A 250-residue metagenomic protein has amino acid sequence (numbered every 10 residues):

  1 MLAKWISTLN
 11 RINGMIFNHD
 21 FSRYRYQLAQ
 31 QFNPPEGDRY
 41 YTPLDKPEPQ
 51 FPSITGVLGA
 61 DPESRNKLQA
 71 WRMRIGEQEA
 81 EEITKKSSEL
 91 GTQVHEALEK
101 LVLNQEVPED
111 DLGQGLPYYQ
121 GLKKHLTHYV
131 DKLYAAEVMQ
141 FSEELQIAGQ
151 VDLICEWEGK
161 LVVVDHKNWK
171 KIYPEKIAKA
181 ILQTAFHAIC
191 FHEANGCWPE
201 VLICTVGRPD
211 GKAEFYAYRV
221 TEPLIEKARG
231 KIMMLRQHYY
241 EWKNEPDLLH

Functional and structural regions predicted by a protein language model:
L2-A148: Metal-dependent nuclease catalytic cores that hydrolyze phosphodiester bonds in DNA/RNA, characterized by
E106, D110, Y240-D247: Residue-level signal for secondary-structure boundary elements
Y134-N244: Mg2+/Mn2+-dependent nuclease catalytic core
